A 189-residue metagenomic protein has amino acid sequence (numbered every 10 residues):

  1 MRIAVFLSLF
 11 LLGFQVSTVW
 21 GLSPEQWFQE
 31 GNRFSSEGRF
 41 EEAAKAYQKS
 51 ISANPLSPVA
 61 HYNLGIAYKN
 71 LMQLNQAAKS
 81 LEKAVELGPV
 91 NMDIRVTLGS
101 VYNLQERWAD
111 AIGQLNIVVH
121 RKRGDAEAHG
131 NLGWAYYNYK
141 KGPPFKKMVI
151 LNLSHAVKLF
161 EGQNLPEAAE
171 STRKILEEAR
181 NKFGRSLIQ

Functional and structural regions predicted by a protein language model:
V16-E41, K45: N-terminal leader/linker segments that initiate helical-solenoid repeat arrays
S23-W27, P58-V59, M92-D93, A126-E127 (+2 more regions): Helix-start (N-cap) detector for alpha-helical repeat units in TPR-like alpha-solenoids, especially tetratricopeptide
P24-E25, N138, P144-Q189: Terminal, low-structured helical/coil segments at or just beyond the last alpha-helical repeat
N32, I66, S100, W134 (+2 more regions): Residue-level recognition of tetratricopeptide repeat
S36-K49, N70-K83, Q105-I117, K140-H155: Structural signature of tandem alpha-helical TPR/SEL1-like repeats, specifically the intra-repeat loop/turn
